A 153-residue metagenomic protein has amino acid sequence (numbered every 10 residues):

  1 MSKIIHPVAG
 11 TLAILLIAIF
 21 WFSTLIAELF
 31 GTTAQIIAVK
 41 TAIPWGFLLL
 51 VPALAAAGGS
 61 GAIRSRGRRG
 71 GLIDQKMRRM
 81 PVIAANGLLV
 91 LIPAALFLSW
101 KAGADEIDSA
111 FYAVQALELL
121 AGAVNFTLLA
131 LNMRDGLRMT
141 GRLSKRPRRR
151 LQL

Functional and structural regions predicted by a protein language model:
M1-L153: Polytopic transmembrane helical bundles with strong interfacial aromatic enrichment
